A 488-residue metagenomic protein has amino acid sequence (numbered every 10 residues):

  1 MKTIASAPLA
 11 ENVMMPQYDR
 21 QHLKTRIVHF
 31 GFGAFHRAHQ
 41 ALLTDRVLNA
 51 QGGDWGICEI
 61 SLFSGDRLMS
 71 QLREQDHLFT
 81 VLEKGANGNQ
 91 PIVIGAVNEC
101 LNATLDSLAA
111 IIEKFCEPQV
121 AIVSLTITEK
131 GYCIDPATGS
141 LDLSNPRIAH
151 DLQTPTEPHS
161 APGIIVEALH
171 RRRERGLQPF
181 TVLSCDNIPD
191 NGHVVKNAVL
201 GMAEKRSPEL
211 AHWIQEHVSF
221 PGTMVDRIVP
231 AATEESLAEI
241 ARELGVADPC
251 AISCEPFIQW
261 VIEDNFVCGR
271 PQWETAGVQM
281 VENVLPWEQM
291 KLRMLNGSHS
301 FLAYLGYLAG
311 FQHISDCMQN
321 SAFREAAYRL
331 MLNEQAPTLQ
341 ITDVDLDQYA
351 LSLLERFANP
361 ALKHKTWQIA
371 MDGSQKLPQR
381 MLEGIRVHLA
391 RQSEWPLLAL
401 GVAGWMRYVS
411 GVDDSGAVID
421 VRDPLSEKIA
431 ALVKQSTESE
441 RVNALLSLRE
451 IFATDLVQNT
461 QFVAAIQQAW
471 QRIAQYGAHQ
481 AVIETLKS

Functional and structural regions predicted by a protein language model:
M1-S488: Substrate/ligand-engaging "lid" and interaction regions
